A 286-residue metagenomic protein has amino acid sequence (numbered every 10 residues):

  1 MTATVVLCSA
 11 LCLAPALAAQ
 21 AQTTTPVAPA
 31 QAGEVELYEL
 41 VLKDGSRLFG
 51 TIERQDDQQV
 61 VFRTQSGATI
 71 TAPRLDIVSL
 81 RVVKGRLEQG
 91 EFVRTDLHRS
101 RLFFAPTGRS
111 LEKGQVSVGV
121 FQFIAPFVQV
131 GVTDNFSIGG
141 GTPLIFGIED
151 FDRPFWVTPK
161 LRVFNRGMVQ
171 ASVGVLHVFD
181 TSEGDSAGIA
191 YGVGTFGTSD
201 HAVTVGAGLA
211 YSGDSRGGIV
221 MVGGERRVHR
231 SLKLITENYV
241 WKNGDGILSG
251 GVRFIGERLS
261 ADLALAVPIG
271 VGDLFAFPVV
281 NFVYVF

Functional and structural regions predicted by a protein language model:
T2-A16: Bacterial N-terminal signal peptides
A19-I124: Compositionally biased alpha-helical segments
T64, G140-T142, L263: Residue-level recognition of conserved beta-strand positions in structured domain cores
S66, L144, V240: A short beta-strand motif that forms part of the nucleic acid-binding face of small beta-barrel RNA-binding folds
S117-H177: Glycine- and aromatic-enriched membrane insertion/assembly motifs of diderm outer-membrane and organelle channel
D150-P159, F164-R227, I235-F286: Outer-membrane beta-barrel translocator/channel fold
